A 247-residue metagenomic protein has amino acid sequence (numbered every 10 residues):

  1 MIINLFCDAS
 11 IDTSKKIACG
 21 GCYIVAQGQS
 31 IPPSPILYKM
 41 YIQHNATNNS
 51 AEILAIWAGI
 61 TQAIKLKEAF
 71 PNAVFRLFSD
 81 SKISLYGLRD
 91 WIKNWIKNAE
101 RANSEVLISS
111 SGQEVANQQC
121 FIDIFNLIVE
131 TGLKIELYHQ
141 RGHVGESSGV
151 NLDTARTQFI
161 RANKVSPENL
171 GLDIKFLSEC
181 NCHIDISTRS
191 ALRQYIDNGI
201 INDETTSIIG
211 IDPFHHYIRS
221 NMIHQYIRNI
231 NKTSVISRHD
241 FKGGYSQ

Functional and structural regions predicted by a protein language model:
M1-L54, A58-E68, L88-R89, S148-N151 (+2 more regions): RNase H-like nuclease fold core
I11-K16, I56-L177: RNase H catalytic domain
Q29, R141-G145, Y226-I227, F241: Compositionally biased, intrinsically disordered low-complexity segments enriched in polar/proline residues
N45-N49, N117, N181: Asparagine-centered polar/low-complexity signal
L133-E136, Q158-Q247: Flexible, low-complexity interdomain linkers flanking nucleic-acid-processing modules
